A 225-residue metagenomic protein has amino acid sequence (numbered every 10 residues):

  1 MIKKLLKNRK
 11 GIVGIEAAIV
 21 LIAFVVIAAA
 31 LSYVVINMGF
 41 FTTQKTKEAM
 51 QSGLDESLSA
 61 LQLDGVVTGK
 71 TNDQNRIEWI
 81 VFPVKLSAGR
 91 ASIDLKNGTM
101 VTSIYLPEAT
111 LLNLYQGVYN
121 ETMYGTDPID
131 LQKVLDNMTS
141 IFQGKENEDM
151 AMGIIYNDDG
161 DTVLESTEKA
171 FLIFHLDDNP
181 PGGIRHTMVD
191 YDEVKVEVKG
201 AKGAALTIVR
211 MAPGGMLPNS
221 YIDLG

Functional and structural regions predicted by a protein language model:
M1-K10: N-terminal leader/signal peptides at the extreme start of proteins
R9-G39: N-terminal single-pass transmembrane signal-anchor helix
F41-G225: N-terminal export/assembly leader peptides and their processing motifs that target proteins to secretory
